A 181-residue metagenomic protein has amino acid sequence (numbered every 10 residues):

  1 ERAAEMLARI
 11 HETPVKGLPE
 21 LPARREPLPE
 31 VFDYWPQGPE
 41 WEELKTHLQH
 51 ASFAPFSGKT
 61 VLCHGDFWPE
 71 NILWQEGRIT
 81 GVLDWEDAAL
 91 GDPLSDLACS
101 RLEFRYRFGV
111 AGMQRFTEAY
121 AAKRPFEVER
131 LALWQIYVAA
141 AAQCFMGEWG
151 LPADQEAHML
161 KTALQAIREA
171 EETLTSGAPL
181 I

Functional and structural regions predicted by a protein language model:
E1-E43, F53-T60, A88-L90: A cross-family kinase active-site recognition segment
R2-R9, E43-H47, L62, C99 (+4 more regions): Alpha-helical elements of Rossmann-like donor-binding domains used by nucleotide-donor carbohydrate transfer enzymes
A3, L7-I10, F67, I79 (+4 more regions): Generic structural signal for small/hydrophobic residues in well-ordered secondary structure, especially within
I10-L18, S52-P55, F108, R124 (+3 more regions): A general structural signal marking secondary-structure boundaries and capping sites
P22, L62-G65, L83, Q135 (+1 more regions): Short beta-strand segments
Q49-L97: Active-site acidic catalytic loop and adjacent metal/ATP-binding pocket of ATP-dependent phosphoryl transfer enzymes
L94-F126, Y137-A153: Active-site activation/catalytic loop segments of kinase-like enzymes and analogous catalytic loops in related
A111, A122, A142-I181: ATP/Mg2+ or Mg2+-diphosphate-binding catalytic cores that bind nucleotide phosphates or diphosphates via glycine-rich
